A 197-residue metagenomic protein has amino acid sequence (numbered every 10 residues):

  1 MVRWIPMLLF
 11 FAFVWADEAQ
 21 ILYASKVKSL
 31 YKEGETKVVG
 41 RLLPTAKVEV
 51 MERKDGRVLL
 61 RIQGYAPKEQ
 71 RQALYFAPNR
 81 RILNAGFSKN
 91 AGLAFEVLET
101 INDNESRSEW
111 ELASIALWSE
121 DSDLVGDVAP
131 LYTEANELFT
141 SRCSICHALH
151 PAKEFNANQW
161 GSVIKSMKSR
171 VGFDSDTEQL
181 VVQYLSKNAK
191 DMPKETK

Functional and structural regions predicted by a protein language model:
W4-F13: Sec-dependent N-terminal signal peptides
E18-V50, K54-G56: Beta-loop motif signature
E33, S114-N136: Electrostatic cytochrome c docking/interface patches
R41-S119: SH3/SH3-like beta-barrel superfamily modules
F139, G161-K165, D176-V181: N-terminal intrinsically disordered, low-complexity, charge/repeat-rich segments that act as generic
F139-H150, V181: The canonical Cys-X-X-Cys-His
A148-V171: Gly/Gly-Pro-rich "capping" loops immediately C-terminal to redox-active cysteine motifs in periplasmic/lumenal
V171-K197: C-terminal capping alpha-helices of c-type cytochrome domains
